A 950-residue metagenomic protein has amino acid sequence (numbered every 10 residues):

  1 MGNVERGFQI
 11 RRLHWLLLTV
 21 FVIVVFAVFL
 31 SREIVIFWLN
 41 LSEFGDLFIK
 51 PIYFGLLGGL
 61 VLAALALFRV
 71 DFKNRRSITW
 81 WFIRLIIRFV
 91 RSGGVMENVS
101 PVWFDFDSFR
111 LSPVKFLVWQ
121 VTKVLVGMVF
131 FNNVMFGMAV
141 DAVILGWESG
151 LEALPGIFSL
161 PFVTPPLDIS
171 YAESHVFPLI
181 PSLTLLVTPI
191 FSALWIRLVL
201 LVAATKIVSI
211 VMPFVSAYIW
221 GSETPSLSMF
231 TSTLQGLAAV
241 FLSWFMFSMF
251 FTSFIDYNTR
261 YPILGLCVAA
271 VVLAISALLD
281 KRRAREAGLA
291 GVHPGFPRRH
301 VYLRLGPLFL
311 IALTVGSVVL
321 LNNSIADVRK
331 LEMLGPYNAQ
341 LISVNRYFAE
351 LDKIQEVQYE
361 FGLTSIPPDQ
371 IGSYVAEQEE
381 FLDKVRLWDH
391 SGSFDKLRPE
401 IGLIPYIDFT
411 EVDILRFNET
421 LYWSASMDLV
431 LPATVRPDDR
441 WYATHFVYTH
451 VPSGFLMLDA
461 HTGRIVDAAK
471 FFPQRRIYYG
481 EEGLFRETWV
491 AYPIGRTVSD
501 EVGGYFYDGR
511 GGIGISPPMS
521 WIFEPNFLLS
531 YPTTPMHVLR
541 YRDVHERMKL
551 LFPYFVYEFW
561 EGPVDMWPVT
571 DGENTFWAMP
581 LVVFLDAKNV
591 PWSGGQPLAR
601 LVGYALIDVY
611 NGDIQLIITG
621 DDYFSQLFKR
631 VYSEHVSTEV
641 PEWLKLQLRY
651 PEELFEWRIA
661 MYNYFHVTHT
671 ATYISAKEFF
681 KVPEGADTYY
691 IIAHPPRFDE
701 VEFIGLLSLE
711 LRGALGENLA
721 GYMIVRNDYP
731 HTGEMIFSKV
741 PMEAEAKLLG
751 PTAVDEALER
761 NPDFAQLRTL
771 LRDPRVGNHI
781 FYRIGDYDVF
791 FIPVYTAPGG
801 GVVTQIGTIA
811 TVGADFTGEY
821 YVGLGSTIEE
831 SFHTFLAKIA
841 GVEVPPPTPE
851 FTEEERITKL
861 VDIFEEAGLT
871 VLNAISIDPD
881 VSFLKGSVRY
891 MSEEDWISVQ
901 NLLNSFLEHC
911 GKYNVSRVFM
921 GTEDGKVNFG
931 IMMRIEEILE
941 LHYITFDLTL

Functional and structural regions predicted by a protein language model:
G2-L950: Soluble extracytoplasmic regions of secretory-pathway and membrane proteins
